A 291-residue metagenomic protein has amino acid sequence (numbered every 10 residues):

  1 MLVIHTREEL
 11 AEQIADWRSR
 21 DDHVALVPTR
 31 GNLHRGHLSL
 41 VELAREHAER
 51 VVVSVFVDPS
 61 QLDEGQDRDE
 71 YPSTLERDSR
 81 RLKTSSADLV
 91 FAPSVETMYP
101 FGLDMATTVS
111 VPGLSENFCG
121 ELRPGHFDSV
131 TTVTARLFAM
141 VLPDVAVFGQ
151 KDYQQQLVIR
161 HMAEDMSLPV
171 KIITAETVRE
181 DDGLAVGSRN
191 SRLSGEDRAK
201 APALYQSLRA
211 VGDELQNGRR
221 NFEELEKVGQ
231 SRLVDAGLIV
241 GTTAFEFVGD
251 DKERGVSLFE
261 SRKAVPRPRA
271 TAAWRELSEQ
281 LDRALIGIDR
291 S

Functional and structural regions predicted by a protein language model:
M1-L238, T242, E246-G249, G255-L258 (+2 more regions): Nucleotidyltransferase catalytic core that binds NTPs
S257-A272: Low-complexity, intrinsically disordered Gly/Pro/Thr-rich segments
